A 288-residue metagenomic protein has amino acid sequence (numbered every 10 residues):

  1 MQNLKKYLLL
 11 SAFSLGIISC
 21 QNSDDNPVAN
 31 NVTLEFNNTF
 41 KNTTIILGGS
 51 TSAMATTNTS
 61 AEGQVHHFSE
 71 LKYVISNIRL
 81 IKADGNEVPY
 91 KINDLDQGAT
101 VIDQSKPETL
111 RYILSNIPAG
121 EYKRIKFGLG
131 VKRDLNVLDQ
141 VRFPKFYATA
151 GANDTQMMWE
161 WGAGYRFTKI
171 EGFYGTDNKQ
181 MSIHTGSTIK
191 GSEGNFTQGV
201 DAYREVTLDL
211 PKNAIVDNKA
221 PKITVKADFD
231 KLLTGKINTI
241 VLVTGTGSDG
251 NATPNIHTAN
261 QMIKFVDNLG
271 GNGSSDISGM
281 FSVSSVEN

Functional and structural regions predicted by a protein language model:
M1-L8: Bacterial N-terminal signal peptides that target proteins for export
L9-F13: Hydrophobic alpha-helical targeting segments used for export or membrane insertion
G16-S19: C-terminal motif of bacterial Sec signal peptides marking the signal peptidase cleavage site
N22-N288: A short, solvent-exposed, low-complexity linear motif enriched for acidic/polar residues with Pro/Gly/Ser/Thr
